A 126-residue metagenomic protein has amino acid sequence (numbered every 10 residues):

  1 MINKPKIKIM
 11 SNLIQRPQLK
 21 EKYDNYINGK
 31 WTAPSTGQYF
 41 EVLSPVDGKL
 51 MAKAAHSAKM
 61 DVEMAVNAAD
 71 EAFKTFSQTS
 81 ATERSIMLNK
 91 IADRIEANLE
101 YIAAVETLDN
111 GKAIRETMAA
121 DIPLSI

Functional and structural regions predicted by a protein language model:
M1-K53, I86, K90, L124: Terminal low-complexity tails and localization/encapsulation signals of metabolic enzymes
K49-I126: Glycine-rich loop-to-alpha-helix module at the N-terminal edge of alpha/beta enzyme cores
